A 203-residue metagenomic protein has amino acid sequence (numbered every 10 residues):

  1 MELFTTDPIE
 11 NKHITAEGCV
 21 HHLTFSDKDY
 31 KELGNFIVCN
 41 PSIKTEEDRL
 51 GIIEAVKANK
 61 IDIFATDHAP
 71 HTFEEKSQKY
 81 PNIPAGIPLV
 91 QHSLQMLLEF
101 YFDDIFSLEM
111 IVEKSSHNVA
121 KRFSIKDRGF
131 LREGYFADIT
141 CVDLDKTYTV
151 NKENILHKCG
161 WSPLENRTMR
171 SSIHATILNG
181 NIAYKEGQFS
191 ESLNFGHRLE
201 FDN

Functional and structural regions predicted by a protein language model:
M1-F64: Histidine/acidic residue-rich metal-binding segments in metalloenzymes
E17, D67, L97, G180: Residue-level signal for inorganic ion chemistry
C19, A69, T147: Catalytic metal-binding/acid-base residues of hydrolase active sites
L23, F73, T149: Conserved protein kinase catalytic core
F36, K57-A58, D62-I63, A69-L144: His/Asp/Glu-enriched, well-ordered alpha-helical/loop segment that forms or immediately abuts the divalent-metal
I37-D48, P84-P88, S162-T168: A short acidic, glycine-rich active-site loop that binds or catalyzes chemistry on phosphate/adenosine moieties
K79, E133-L199: C-terminal cap of metal-dependent C-N hydrolases
D202: A cross-kingdom feature strongest in bacterial/archaeal respiratory oxidoreductases
